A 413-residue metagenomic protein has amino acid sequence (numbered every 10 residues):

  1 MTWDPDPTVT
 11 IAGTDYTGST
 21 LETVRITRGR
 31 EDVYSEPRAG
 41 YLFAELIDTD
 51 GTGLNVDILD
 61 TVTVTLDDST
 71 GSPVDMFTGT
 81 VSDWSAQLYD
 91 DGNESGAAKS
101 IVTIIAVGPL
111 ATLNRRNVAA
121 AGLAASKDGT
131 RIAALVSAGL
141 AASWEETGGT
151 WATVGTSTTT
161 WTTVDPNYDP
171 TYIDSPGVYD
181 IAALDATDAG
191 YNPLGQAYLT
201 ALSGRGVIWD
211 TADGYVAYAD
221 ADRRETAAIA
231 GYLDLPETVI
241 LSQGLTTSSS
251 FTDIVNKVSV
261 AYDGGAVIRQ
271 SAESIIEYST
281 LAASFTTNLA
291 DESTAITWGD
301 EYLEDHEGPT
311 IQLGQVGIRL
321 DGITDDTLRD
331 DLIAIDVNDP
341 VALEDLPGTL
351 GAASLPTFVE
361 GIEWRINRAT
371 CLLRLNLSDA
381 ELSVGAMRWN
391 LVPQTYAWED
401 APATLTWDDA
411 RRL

Functional and structural regions predicted by a protein language model:
M1-D128, R365, S378-V384: Beta-strand-rich assembly/attachment modules of structural machines
M1-G18, L123-A125, G129, A133 (+3 more regions): Acidic, small/polar-enriched beta strand-loop surface segments
R25-T27, S85, D188-A189, I240-L241 (+1 more regions): Short linear interaction motifs
A39-Y41, K99-I101, D336, S354 (+1 more regions): Extracytoplasmic
A44, A106, T200, V260 (+1 more regions): Terminal peptide-recognition signature
D60-T80, V337-F358, I362: Ser/Thr/Gly-rich low-complexity blocks that favor extended beta-strand/coil architectures
T70-P73, D90-S250: Charged- and aromatic-enriched interaction segments used to assemble and dock large macromolecular complexes
